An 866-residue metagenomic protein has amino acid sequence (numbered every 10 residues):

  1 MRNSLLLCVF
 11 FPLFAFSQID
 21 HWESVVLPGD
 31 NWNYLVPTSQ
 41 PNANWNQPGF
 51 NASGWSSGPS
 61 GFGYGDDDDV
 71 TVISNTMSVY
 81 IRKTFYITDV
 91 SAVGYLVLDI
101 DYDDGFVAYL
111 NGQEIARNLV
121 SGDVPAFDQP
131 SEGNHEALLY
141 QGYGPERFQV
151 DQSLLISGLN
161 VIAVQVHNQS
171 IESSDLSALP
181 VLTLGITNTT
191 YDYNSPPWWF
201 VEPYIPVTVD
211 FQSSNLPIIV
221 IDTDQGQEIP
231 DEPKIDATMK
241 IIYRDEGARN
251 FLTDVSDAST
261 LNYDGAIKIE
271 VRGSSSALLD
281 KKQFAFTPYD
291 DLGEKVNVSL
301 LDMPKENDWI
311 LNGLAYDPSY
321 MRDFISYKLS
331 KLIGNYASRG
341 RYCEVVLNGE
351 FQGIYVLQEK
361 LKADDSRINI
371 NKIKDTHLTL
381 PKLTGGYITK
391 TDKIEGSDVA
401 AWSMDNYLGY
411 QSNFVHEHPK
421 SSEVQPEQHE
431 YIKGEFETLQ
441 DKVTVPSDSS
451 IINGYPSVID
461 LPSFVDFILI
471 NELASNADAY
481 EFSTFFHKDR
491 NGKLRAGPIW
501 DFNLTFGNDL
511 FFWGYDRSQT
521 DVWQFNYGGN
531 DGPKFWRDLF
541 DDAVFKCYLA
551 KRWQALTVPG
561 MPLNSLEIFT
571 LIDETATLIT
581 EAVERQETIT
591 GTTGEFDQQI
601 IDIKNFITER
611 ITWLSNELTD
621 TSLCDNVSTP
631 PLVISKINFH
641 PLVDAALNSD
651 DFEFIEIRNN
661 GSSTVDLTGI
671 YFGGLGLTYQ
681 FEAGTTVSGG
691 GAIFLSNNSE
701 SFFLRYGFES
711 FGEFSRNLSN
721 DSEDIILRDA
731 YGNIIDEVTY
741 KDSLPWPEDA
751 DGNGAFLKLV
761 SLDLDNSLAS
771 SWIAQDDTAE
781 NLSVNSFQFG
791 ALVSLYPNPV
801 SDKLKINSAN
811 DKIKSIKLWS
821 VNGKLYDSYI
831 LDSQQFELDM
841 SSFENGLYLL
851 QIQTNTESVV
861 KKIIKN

Functional and structural regions predicted by a protein language model:
M1-D20, V784, K824, L847: Bacterial Sec-dependent N-terminal signal peptides
D20-E23, P28-D30, P37, A43 (+8 more regions): Activation on beta-sandwich/Ig-like modules and their edge loops
D66, T619-P631, W772-Y796, A809-D811 (+1 more regions): Residue-level detector of functionally pivotal "anchor" positions at catalytic/ligand-binding pockets or at interdomain
S121, P130-P206: An acidic-aromatic loop/edge-strand motif
N194-I218, Q225-I229, K234-I235, G247-R249 (+5 more regions): Middle-to-C-terminal accessory/interaction subdomains
I221, T287-G293, S299-L314, G334-Y336 (+3 more regions): Internal "kinase-insert"/substrate-recognition segments embedded within catalytic cores of ATP-dependent enzymes
S256-A315: Conserved oxyanion/phosphate-binding beta-strand-loop segments in alpha/beta enzyme cores
Q788-Y796, V800-N866: C-terminal outer-membrane/trafficking sorting elements
